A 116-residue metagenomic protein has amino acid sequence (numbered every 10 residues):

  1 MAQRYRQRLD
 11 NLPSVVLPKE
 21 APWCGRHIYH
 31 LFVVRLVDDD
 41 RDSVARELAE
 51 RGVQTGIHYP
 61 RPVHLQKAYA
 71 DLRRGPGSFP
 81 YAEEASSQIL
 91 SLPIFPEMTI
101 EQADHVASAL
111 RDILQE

Functional and structural regions predicted by a protein language model:
M1-E116: PLP-dependent aminotransferase class I/II
